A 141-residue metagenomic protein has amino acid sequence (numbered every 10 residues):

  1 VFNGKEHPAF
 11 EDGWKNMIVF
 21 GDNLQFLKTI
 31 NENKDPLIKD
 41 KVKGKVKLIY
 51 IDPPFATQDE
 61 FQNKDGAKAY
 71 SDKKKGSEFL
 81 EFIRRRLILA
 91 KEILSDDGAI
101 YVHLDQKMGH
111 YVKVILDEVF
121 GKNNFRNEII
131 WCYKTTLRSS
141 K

Functional and structural regions predicted by a protein language model:
V1-K141: Core catalytic lobe of class I
